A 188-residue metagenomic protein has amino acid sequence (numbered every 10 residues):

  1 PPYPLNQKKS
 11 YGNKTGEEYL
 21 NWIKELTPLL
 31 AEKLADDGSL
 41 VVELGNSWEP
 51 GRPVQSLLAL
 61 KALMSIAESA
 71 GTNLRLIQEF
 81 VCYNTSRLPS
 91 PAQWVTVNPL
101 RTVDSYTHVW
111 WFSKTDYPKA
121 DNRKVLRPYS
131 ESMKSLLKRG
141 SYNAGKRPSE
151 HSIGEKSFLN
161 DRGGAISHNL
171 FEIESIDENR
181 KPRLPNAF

Functional and structural regions predicted by a protein language model:
P1-F188: Core catalytic lobe of class I
